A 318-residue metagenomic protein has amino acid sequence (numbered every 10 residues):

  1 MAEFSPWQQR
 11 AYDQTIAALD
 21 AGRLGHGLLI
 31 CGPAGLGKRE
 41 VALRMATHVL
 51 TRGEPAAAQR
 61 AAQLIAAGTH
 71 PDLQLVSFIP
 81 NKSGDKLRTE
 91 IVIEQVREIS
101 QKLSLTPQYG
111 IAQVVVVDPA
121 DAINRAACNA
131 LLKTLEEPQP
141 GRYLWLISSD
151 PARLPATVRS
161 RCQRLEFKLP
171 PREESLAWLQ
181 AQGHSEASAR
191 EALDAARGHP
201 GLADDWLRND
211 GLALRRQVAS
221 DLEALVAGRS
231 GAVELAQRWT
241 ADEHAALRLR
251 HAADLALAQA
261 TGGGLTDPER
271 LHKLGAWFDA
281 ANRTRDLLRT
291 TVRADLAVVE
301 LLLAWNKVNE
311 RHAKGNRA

Functional and structural regions predicted by a protein language model:
M1-H48, R52-L64, P140-R142, S149-H251 (+1 more regions): Charged, glycine-rich active-site and insertion segments that engage polyanionic ligands
D13-L19, K86, E90-V114, A122 (+1 more regions): Conserved alpha-helical scaffold flanking the Walker A/P-loop in AAA+ ATPase domains
R23-L24, A66-P71, Q108-I111, P138-G141: Short loop/turn elements that form and flank the Walker-type P-loop nucleotide-binding site in RecA-like NTPase cores
G25-C31, H70-F78, T106: Conserved ASCE/P-loop NTPase catalytic core
A58-G84, A152-L154: AAA+/P-loop NTPase substrate/partner-engagement loops
Q95, V115, P119, I123 (+4 more regions): Helical "lid/switch" subdomain of P-loop NTPase nucleotide-binding domains
S104, N129-L146: Conserved catalytic/switch belt of AAA+ P-loop NTPases
